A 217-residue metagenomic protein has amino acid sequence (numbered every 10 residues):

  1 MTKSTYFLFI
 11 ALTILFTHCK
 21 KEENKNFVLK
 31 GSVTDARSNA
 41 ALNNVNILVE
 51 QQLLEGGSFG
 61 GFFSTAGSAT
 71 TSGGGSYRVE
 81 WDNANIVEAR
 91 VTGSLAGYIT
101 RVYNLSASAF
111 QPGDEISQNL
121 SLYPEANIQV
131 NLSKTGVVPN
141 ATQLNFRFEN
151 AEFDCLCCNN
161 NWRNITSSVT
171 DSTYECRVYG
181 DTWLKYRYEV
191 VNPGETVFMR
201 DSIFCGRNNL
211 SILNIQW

Functional and structural regions predicted by a protein language model:
M1-A40: Bacterial Sec-dependent N-terminal signal peptides
L29-D35, G75, A126-T135: A short, amphipathic beta-strand motif
S38-F59, G136-L156: Short, ordered, surface-exposed loop/turn motifs in non-cytosolic proteins
E55-S76, D154-T170: Short, acidic Ser/Thr/Gly-rich low-complexity loop/linker segments typical of extracellular and cell-surface proteins
G73-A89, R163-R187: Short Pro-Gly-centered beta-turn/loop motif in secreted/extracellular proteins
D82-P112, E189-F198: A short, solvent-exposed loop/turn motif at the edges and junctions of modular extracellular/periplasmic domains
S106-E125, Q129, T196-W217: Extracellular beta-sheet/turn segments enriched in Thr/Pro/Gly and aliphatic residues
L122-A151, I215-W217: Compositionally biased low-complexity segments at domain edges in trafficked proteins and select soluble regulators
